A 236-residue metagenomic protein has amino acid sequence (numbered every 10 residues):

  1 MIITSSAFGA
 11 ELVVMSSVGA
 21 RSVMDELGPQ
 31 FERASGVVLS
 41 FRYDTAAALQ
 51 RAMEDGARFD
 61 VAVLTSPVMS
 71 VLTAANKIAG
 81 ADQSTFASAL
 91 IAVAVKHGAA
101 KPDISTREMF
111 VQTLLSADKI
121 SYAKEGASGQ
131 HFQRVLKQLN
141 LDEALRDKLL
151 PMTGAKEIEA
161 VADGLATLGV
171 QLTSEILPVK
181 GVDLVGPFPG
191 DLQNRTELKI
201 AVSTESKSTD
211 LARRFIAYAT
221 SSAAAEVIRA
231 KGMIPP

Functional and structural regions predicted by a protein language model:
M1-S5: Bacterial N-terminal signal peptides
F8-D55, V63-A75, G80-A89, V95-P236: Exported/periplasmic ABC-transporter solute-binding proteins
F59: Dinucleotide-binding Rossmann-like beta1-alpha1 core, especially the glycine-rich loop that anchors the ADP
